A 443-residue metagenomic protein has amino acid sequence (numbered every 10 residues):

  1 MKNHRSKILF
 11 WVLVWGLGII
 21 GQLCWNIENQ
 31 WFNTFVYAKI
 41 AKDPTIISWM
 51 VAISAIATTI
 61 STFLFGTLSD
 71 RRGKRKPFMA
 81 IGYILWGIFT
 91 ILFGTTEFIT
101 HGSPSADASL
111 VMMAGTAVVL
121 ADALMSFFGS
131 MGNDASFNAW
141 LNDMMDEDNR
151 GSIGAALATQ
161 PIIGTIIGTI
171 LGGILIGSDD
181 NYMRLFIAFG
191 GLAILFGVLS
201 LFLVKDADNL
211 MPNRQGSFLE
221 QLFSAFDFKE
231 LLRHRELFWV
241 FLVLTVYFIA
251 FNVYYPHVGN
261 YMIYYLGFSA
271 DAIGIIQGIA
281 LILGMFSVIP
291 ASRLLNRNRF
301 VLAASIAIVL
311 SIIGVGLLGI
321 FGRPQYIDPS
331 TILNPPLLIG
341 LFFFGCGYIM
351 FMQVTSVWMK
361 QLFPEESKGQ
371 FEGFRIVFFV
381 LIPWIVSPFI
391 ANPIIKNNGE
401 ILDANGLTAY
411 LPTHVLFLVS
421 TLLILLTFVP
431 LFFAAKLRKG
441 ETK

Functional and structural regions predicted by a protein language model:
M1-I8, D208-L242: Juxtamembrane intracellular "pre-TM" segments in multi-pass secondary transporters
K2-A55, F238-V243, Y247-L266, I273-G274: Helix-loop boundary and gating motifs at the non-cytosolic
K7, G94-T100, L195-V204, G322 (+1 more regions): Multi-pass alpha-helical transporter architecture, strongest for 12-TM Major Facilitator/SLC carriers used
A57-T59, G151-G173, I376-P388: Glycine-rich segments within core transmembrane alpha-helices of 12-TM secondary carriers
I60-K74, F286-F300, I395: Helix-to-loop junctions at the C-terminal end of transmembrane segments in multipass secondary transporters
R71-L85, N296-V309: Cytoplasmic membrane-interface "Motif A"-like loop-to-helix N-cap segments of 12-TM Major Facilitator Superfamily
Y83-M112, L310-S330: C-terminal ends and interior cores of transmembrane alpha-helices in multi-pass membrane transporters/permeases
L302-M352: C-terminal transmembrane helical hairpin of 12-TM major facilitator-type secondary transporters
